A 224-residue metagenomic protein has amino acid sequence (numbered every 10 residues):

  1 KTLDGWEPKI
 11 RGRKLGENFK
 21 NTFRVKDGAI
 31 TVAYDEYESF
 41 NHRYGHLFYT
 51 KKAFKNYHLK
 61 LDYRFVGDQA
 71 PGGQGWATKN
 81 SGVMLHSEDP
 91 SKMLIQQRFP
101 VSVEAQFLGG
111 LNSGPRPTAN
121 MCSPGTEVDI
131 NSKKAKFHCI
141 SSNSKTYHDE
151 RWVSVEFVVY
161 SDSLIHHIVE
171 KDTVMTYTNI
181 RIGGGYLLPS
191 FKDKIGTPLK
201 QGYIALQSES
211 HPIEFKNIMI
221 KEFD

Functional and structural regions predicted by a protein language model:
K1-D224: Carbohydrate-interacting regions of secretory-pathway proteins
